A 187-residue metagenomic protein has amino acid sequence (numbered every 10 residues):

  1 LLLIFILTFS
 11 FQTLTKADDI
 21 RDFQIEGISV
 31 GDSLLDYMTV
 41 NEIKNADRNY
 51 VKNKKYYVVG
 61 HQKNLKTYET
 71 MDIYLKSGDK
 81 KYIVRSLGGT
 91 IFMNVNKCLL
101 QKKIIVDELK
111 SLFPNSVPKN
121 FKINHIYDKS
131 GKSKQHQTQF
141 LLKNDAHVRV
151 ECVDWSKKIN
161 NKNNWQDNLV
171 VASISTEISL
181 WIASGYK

Functional and structural regions predicted by a protein language model:
L2-S10: Bacterial N-terminal signal peptides
T15-H61, I83-K187: Non-cytosolic coordination micro-motifs
V59-I83: Compositionally biased P/S/T/G-rich terminal and signal peptide-adjacent segments that lie outside catalytic cores
